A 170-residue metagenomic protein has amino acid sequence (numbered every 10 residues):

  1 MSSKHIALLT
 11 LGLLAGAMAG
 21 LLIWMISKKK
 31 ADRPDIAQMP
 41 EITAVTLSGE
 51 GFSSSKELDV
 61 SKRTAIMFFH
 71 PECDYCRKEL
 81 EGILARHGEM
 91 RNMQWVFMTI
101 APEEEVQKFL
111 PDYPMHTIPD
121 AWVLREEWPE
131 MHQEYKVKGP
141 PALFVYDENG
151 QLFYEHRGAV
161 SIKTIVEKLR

Functional and structural regions predicted by a protein language model:
M1-V45: N-terminal targeting signals for export/organelle localization
Q38, K62, K138-P140: Short, small/polar residue-rich loop motifs at catalytic or cofactor-binding pockets
F52-S55, F153: Generic structural signal for well-ordered beta-strand positions
S54-R77, I83: Short active-site neighborhood of thiol/selenol oxidoreductases, capturing the structured segment around
K78-T99: Conserved helix-turn-beta segment immediately C-terminal to the redox Cys motif in thioredoxin-like folds
G88-E89, G139, V145-R170: Thiol-/selenol-based redox modules, centered on thioredoxin-like and closely related oxidoreductase domains
M93-V106, I118-W128: Thiol-based oxidoreductase modules, predominantly thioredoxin-like and allied folds used for disulfide exchange
L110-F144: Short, internal strand/loop/helix patches that form the active-site neighborhood or redox-interaction surface
